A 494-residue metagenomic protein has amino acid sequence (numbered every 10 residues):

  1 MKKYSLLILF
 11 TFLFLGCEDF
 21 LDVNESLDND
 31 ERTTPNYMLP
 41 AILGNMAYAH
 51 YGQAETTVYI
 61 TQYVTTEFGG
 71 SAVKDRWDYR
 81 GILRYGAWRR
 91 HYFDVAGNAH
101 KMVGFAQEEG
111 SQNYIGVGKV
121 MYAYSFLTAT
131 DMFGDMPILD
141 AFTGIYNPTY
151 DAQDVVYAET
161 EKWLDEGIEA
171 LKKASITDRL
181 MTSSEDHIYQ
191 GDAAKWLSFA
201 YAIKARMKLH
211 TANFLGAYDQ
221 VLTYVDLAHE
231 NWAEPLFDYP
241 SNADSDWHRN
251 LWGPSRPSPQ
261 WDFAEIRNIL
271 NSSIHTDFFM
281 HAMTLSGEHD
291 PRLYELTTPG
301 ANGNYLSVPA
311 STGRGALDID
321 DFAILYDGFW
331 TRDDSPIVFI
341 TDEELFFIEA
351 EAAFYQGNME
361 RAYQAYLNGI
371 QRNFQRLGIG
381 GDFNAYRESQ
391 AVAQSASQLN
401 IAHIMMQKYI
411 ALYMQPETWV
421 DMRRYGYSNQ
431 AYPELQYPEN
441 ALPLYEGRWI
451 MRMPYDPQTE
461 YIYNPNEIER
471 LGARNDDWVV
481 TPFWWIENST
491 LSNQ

Functional and structural regions predicted by a protein language model:
M1-Y4: Positively charged n-region of N-terminal signal peptides that target proteins for export
L6-L9: Sec-dependent N-terminal signal peptides
C17-S71, D75-D78, R90, F237 (+2 more regions): Membrane-proximal, proline-rich intrinsically disordered regions
T33-N36, T66-I348, A352-R376, S397-I401 (+1 more regions): Structured, solvent-exposed acidic/aromatic patches
R179-W196, S245-N250, R387-Q394, R423-P433 (+2 more regions): Amphipathic alpha-helical surface "interface" segments used for docking/oligomerization or membrane association within
Y363-A431: Active-site/pore-lining binding-face segments in mid-to-C-terminal subdomains
